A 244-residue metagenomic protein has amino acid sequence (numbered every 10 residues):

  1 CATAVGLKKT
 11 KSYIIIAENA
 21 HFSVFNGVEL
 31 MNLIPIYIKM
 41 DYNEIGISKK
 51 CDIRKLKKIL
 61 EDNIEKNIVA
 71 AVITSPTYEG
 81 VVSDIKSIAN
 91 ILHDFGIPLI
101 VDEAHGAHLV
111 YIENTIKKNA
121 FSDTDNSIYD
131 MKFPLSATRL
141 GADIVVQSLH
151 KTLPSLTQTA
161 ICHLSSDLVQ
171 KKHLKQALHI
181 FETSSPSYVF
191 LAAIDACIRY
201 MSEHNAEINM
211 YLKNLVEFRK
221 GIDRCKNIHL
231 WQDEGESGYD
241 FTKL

Functional and structural regions predicted by a protein language model:
C1-Q232: Conserved PLP-enzyme active-site core in the AAT-like
L215-V216, D233-L244: Conserved glycine-rich beta-strand-loop-beta hairpin in the small C-terminal domain of fold type I
